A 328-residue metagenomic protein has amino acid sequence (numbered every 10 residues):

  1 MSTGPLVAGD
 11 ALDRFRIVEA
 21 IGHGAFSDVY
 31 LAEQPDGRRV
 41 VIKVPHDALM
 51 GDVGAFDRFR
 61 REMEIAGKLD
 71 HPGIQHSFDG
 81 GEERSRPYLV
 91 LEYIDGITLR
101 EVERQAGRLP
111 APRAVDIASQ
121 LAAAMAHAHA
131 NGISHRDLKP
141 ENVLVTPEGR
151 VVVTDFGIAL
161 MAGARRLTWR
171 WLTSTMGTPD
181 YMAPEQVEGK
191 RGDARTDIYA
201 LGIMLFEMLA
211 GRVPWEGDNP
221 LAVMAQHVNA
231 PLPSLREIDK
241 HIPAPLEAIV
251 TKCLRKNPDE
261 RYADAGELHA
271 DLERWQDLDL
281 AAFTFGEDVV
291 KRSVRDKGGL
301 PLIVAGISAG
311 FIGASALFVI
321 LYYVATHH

Functional and structural regions predicted by a protein language model:
D28: Conserved N-lobe ATP-binding subsite of Hanks-type protein kinase domains, especially the beta3 VAIK lysine
H46-K68: AlphaC helix of the eukaryotic protein kinase fold
V53, P147-P184, E188: Activation segment of protein kinases
G80: Activation-segment/catalytic-loop signature of the eukaryotic protein kinase fold
R84-T98, V102: Conserved short submotifs of the Hanks-type protein kinase catalytic core that shape the nucleotide-binding pocket
I117-A118: Activation segment signature within eukaryotic-like protein kinase domains
A123-I133: Protein kinase catalytic-loop region centered on the HRD/HxD motif
M125, T178-F283: C-terminal lobe helix-coil module of Hanks-type protein kinase domains
